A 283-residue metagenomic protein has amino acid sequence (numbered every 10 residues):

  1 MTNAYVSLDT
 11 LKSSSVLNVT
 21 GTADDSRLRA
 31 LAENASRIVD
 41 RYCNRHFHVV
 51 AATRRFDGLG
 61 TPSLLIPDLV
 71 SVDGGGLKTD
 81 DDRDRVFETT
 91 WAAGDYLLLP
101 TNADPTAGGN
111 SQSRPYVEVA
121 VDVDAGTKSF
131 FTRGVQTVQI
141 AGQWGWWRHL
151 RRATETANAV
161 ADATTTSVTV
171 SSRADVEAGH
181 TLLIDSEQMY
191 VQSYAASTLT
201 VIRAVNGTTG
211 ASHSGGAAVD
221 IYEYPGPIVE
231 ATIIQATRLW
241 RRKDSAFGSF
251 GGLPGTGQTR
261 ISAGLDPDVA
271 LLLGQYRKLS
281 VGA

Functional and structural regions predicted by a protein language model:
M1-A283: Divalent metal-cofactor coordination and adjacent catalytic microenvironments
